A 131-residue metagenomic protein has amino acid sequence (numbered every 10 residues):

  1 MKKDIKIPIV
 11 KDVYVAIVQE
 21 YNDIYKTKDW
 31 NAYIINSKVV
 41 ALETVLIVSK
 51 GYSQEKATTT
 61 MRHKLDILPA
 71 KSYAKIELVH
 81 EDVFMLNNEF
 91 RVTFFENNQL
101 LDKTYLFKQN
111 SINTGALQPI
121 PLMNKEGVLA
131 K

Functional and structural regions predicted by a protein language model:
K3-P8, D12, A16-I17, L100-K131: Acidic, serine/threonine- and proline-rich intrinsically disordered appendage/tail regions
N22-K26: Short, solvent-exposed loop/linker segments at the N-terminal edge of repeated beta-sheet extracellular domains
K28-A41: Asparagine-centered strand-capping/turn motif at beta-strand->loop junctions
V39-E55: Short acidic, flexible loop segments centered on an aromatic residue
A41-E43, L86, L101: Short loop/turn segments at connectors of secondary-structure elements within structured domains
S49, H80, F107-Q109: A short beta-strand motif that forms part of the nucleic acid-binding face of small beta-barrel RNA-binding folds
Y52-F90, F95-N98: Intrinsically disordered, low-complexity Pro/Gly/Ser/Thr-rich segments with frequent PxxP/GP/PP motifs and embedded
